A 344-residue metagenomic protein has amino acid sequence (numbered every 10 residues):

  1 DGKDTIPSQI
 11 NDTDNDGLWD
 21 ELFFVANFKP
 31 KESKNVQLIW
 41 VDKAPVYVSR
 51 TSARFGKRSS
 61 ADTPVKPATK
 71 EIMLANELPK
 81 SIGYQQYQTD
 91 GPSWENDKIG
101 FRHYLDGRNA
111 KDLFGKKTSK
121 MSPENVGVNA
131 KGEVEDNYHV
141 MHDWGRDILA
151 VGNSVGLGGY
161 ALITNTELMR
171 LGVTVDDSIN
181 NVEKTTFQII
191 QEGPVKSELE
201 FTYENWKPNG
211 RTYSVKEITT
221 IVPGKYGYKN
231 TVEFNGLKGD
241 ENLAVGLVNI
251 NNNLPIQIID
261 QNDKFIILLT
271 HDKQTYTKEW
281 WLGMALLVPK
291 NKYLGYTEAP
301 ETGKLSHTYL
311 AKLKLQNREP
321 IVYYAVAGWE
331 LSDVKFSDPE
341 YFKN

Functional and structural regions predicted by a protein language model:
D1-E21, K207, N251-I267, K290-T302: Solvent-exposed beta-strand/loop surfaces of large extracellular or lumenal domains
D1-P67, E71-M73, E77, I82 (+1 more regions): Alpha-mannosidase-like glycoside hydrolase catalytic domains involved in N-glycan trimming, generalizing to other
K3, K43-P45, W94-E95, I99-H103 (+3 more regions): Primarily extracytoplasmic ectodomains and periplasmic/lumenal surface modules that are beta-strand-rich
N11-K29, A285-N344: Beta-strand-rich recognition/accessory modules
K34-A44, L199-Y203, E319-L331: Short, hydrophobic/aromatic-enriched beta-strand segments in well-ordered soluble domains
Y84, D90-S178, G227: Extended polysaccharide-engagement surfaces of secreted carbohydrate-active enzymes
H142-V222: Extended, loop-rich substrate-binding clefts of extracytoplasmic carbohydrate-active enzymes
V215, I221, Y226-D260: Acidic (Asp/Glu-rich), glycine- and aromatic
